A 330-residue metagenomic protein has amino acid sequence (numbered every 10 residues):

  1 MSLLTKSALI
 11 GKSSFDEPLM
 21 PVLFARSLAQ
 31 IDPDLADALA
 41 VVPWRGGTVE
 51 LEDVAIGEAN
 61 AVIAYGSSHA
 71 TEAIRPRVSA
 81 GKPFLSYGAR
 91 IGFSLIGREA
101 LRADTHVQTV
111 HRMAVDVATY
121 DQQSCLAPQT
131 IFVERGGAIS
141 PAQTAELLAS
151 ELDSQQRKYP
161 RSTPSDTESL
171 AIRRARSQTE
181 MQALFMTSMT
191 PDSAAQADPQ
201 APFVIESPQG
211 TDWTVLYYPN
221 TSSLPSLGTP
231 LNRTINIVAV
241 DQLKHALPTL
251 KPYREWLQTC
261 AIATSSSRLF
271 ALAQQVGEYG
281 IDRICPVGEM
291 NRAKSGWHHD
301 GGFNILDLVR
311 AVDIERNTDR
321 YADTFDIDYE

Functional and structural regions predicted by a protein language model:
M1-Q122: Rossmann-like NAD(P) dinucleotide-binding subdomain of oxidoreductase/dehydrogenase enzymes
F24-A25, I56, E99, T229-P230 (+3 more regions): Surface-exposed beta-strand edges and their flanking turn/coil or helix-capping segments
L35-R45, V117, E289-A293, V312-D319: Short, basic, helix/turn surface patches
H69-T71, I139, R268: Glycine-rich nucleotide phosphate-binding loop and flanking beta-alpha elements of Rossmann-like dinucleotide-binding
Y120-P128, F132-Q258, F270-A271, V276-G277 (+2 more regions): NAD(P)-dependent aldehyde/semialdehyde dehydrogenase
W297, D307, T318-E330: C-terminal non-catalytic accessory extensions
